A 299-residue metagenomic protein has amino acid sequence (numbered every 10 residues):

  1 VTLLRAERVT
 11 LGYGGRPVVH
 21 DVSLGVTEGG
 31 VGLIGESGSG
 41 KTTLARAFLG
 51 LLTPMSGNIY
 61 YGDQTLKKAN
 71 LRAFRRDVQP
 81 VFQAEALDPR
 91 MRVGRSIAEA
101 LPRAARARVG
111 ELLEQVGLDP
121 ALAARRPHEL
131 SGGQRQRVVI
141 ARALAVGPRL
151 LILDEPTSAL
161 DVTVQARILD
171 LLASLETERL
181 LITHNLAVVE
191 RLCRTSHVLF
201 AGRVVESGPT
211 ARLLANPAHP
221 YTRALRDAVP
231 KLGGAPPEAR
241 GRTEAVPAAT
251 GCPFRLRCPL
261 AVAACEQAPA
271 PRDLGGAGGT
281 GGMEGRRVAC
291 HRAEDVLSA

Functional and structural regions predicted by a protein language model:
L49: Helix-to-loop junction immediately C-terminal to a conserved catalytic motif
G57-L66, F74: Conserved ABC transporter NBD signature motif
R90-R103: Q-loop/switch helix immediately C-terminal to the Walker
R106-A121, R226: Conserved ABC ATPase "signature" region
R126-L130, Q134: Conserved ABC ATPase signature
L160-A235: P-loop NTP-binding/switch modules centered on Walker-like glycine-rich loops
P209-A299: Charged, flexible cofactor/metal-binding loops and thiol motifs
